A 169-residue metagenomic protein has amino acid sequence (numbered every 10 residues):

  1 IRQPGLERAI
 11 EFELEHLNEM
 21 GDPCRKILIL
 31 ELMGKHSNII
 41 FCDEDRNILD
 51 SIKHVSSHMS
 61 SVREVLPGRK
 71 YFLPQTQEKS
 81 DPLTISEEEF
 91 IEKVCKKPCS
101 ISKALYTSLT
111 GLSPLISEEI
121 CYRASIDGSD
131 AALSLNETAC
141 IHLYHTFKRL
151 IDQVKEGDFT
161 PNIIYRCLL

Functional and structural regions predicted by a protein language model:
R2-L169: Phosphate/anion-contacting hairpin/loop surfaces
